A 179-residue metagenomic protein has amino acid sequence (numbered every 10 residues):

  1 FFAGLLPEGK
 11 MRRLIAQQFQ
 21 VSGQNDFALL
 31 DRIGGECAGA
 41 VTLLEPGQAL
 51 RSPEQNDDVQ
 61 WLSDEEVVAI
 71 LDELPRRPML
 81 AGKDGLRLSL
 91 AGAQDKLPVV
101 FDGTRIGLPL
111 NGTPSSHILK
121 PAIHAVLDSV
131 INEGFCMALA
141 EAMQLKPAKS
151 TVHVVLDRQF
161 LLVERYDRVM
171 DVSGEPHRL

Functional and structural regions predicted by a protein language model:
F1-L179: Phosphate/dinucleotide-binding and metal-coordinating scaffold of catalytic cores in nucleotide-dependent enzymes
